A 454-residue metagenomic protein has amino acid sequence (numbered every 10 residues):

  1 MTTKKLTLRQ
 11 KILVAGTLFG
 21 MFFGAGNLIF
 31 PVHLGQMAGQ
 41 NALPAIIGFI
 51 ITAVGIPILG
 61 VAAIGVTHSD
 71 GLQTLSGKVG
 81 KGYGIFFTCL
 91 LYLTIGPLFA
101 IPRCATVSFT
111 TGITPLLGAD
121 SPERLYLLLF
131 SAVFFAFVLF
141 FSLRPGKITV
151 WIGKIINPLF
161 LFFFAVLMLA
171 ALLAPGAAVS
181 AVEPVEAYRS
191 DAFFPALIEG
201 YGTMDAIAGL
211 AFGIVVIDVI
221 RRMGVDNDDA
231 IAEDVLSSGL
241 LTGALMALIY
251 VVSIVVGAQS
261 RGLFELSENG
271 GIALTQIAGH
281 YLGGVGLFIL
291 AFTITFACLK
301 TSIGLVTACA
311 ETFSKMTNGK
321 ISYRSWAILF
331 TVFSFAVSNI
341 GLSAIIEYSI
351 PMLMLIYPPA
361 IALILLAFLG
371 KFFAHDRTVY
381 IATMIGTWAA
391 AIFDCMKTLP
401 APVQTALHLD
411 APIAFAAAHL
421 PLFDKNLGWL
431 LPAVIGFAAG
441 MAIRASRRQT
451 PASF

Functional and structural regions predicted by a protein language model:
L13-F23, A170-A177, E186-S253, G286-T301 (+2 more regions): Hydrophobic, membrane-embedded alpha-helices of multi-pass small-molecule transporters
I51, G55, L59-G60, L159-L172 (+4 more regions): Selective recognition of specific alpha-helical transmembrane segments in multi-pass small-molecule
V66-T74, F134-I156, R222-V225, F335-Y348 (+1 more regions): Membrane-water interface regions at transmembrane-helix termini and the short interhelical loops of multi-pass membrane
G71-G77, I249-L299, V306, P351: TM-loop-TM module centered on a large, flexible mid-protein loop between adjacent transmembrane helices in multi-pass
P97, I101, L161-Y188, A206-I207 (+5 more regions): Hydrophobic alpha-helical segments and their helix-loop junctions in multi-pass secondary transporters
S142-A171, S349-I361, V379-A390: Membrane-interface loop-to-helix entry segments
R144-I155, F193-A196, V216-L245, L263-T275 (+3 more regions): Hydrophobic, small-residue-rich membrane helices and short re-entrant helix-turn-helix hairpins that build
A174, D376, Y380-F454: A generic transmembrane alpha-helix motif of multi-pass inner-membrane proteins
